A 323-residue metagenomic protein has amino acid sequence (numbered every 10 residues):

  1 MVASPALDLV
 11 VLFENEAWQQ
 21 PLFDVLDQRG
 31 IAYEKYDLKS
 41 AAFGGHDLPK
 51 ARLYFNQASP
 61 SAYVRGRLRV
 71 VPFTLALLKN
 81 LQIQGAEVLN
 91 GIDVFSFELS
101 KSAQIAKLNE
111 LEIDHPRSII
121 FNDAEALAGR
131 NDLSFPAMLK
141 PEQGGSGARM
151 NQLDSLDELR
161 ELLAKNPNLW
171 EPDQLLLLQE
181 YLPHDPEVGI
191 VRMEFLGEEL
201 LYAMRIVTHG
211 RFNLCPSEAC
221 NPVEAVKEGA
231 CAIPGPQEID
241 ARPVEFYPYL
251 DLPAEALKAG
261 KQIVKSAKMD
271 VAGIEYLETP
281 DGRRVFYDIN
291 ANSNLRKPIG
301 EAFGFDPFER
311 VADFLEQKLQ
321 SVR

Functional and structural regions predicted by a protein language model:
V2, K79-Q84, I92-V191, A254 (+2 more regions): Active-site nucleotide/adenylate-binding loops and adjacent lid/helix of ATP-dependent enzymes
S4-V10: Extreme N-terminal starter segment of soluble prokaryotic enzymes
V10-L12, L196: Short hydrophobic segments within beta-strands
E14-R117: Conserved N-proximal alpha/beta basic substrate-recognition cap immediately N-terminal to, or forming the N-lobe
S59-A62, Q143-G144, N292: Short glycine-rich anion-binding loops that position phosphate/pyrophosphate groups of nucleotides and phosphorylated
A137, G189, L201-Y202, A272 (+1 more regions): Protein kinase-like catalytic core scaffold
N151-I263: Phosphate-binding site of ATP-dependent enzymes
L250-D251, V264-V271, E278-R323: C-terminal active-site "lid" helix and adjoining low-complexity regulatory extension at the edge of ATP-using catalytic
